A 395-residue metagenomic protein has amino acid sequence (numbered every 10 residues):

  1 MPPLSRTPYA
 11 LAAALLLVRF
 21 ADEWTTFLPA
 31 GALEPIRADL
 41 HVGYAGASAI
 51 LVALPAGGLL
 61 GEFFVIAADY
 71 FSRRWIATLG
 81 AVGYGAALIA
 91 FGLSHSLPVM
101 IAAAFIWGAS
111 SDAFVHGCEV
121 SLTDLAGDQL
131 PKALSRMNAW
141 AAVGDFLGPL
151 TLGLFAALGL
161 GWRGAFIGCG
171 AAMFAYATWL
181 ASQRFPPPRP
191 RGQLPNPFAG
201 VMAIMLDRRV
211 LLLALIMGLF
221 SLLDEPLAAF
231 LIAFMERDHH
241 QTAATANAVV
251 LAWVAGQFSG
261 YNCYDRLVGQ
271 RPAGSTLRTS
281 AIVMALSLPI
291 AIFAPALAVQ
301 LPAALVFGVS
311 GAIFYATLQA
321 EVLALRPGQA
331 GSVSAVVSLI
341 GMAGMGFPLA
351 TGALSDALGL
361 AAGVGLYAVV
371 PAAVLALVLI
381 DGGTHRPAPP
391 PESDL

Functional and structural regions predicted by a protein language model:
P29-A30, R209-L251, F258-Y261: Extracytoplasmic gate region of multi-pass secondary transporters
H41, S72, L93-P98, G127 (+2 more regions): Helix-breaking motifs and short loop linkers at transmembrane-helix boundaries and internal kinks in secondary membrane
L59-H95: Conserved MFS/SLC helix-loop-helix module at the cytosolic interface between two early adjacent transmembrane helices
L60-S72, G260-P272, S355-D356: Helix-to-loop junctions at the C-terminal end of transmembrane segments in multipass secondary transporters
A103-A141: Cytoplasmic helix-loop-helix junction between adjacent transmembrane helices in 12-TM secondary transporters
R136-F185: Helix-loop-helix hairpin linking two adjacent transmembrane segments in secondary transporters
G274-L318: C-terminal transmembrane helical hairpin of 12-TM major facilitator-type secondary transporters
P327-L360, Y367: A late C-terminal transmembrane helix in Major Facilitator Superfamily
